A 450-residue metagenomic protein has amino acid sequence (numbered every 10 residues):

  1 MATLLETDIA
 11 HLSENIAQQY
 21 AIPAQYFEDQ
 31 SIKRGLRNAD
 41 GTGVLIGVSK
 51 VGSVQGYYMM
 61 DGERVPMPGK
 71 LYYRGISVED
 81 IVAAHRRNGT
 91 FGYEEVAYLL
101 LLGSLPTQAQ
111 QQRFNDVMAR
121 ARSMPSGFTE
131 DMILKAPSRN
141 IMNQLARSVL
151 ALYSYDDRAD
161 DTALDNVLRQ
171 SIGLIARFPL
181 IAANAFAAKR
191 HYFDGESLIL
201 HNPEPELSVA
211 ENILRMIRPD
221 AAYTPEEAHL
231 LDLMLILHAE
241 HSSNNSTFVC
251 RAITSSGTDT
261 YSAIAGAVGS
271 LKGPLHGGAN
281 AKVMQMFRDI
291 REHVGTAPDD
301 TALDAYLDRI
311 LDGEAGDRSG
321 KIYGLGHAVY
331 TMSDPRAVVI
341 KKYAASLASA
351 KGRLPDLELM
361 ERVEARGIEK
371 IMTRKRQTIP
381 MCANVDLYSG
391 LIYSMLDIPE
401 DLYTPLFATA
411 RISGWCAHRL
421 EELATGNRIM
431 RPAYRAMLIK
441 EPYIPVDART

Functional and structural regions predicted by a protein language model:
M1-T450: Non-transmembrane, aqueous-exposed alpha-helical and coiled segments at domain scale
